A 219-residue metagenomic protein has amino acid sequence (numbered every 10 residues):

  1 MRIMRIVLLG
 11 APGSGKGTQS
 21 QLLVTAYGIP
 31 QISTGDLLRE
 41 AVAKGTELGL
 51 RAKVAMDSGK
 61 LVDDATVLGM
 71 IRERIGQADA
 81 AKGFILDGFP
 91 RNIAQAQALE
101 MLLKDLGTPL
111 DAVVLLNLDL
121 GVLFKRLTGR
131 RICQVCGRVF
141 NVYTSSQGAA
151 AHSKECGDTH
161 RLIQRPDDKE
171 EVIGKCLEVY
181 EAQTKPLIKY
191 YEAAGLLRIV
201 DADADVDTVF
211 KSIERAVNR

Functional and structural regions predicted by a protein language model:
M1-R219: Glycine-rich phosphate-binding loop of ATP-dependent small-molecule kinases
